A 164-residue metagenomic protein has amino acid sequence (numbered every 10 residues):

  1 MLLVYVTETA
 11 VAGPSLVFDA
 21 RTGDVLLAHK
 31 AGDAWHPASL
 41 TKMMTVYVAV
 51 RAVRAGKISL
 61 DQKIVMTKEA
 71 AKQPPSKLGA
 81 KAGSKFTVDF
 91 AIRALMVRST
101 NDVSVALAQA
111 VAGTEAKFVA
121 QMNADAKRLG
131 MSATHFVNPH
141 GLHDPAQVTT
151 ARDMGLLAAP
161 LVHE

Functional and structural regions predicted by a protein language model:
M1-L3: Sec-dependent N-terminal signal peptides
Y5-R152, A159-H163: Active-site-adjacent loops and short helices of periplasmic peptidoglycan-processing enzymes
